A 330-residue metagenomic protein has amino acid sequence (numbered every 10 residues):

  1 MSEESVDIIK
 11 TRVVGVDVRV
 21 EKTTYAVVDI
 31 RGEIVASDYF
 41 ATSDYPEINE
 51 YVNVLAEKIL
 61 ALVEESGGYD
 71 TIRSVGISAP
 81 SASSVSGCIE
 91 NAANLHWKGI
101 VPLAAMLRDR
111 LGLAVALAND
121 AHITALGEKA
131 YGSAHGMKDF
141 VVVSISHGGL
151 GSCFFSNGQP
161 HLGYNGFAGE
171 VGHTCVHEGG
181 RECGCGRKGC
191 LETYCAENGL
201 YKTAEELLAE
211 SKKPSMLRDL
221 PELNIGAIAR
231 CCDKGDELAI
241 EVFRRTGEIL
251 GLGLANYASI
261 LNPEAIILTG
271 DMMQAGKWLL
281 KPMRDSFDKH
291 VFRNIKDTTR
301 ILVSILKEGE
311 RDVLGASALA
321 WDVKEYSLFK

Functional and structural regions predicted by a protein language model:
M1-S74, S84-S86, A105, D109-L113 (+3 more regions): ATP-binding/phosphotransfer module of carbohydrate and carboxylate kinases, centering on a glycine-rich
E21-K22, A121-I123, H147-G151: Conserved A3 ("GATE") glycine/threonine-rich loop of ANL adenylate-forming enzymes
I34, I89, P160-H161: Hydrophobic "anchor" residues
D38-F40, A93, Y164: Short hydrophobic alpha-helix segments
P80-S83, H147-G148, M272: Short glycine-rich anion-binding loops that position phosphate/pyrophosphate groups of nucleotides and phosphorylated
C88-G99: A charged helix-plus-loop insertion that forms the helical arch/lid used to bind and gate nucleic-acid substrates
R108-E128, H135, V141-V143: ATP-dependent carbohydrate kinase catalytic cores
H135-C195: Glycine-rich phosphate-binding loop of actin/hexokinase-like ATP-binding domains
